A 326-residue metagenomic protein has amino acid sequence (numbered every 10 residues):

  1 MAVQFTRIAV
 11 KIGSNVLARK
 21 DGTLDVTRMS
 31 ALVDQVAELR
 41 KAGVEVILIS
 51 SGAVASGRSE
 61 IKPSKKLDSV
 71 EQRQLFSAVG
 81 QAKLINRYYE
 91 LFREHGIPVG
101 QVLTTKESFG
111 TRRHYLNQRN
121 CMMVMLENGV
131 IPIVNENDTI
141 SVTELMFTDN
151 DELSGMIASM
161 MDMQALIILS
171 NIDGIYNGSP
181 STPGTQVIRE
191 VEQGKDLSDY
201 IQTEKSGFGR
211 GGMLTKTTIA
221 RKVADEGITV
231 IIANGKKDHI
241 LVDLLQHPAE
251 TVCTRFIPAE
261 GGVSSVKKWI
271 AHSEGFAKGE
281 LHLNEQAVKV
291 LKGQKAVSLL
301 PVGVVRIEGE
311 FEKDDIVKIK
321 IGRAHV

Functional and structural regions predicted by a protein language model:
M1-P98, V102-R323: C-terminal catalytic "cap/lid" subdomain
